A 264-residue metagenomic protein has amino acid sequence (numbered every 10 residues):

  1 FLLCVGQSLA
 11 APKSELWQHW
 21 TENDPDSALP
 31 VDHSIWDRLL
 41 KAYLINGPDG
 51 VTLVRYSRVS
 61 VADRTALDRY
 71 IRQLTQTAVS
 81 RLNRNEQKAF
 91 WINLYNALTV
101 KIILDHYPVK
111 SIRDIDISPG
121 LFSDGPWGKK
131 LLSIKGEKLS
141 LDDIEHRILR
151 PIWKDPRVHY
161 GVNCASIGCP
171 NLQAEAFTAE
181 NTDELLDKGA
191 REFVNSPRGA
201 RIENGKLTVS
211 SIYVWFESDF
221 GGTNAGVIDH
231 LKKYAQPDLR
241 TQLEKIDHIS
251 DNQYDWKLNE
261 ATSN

Functional and structural regions predicted by a protein language model:
V5-G6: N-terminal signal peptide c-region/cleavage motif recognized by signal peptidases
A11-N264: Interaction/scaffold regions that mediate signaling and macromolecular assembly across diverse proteins
